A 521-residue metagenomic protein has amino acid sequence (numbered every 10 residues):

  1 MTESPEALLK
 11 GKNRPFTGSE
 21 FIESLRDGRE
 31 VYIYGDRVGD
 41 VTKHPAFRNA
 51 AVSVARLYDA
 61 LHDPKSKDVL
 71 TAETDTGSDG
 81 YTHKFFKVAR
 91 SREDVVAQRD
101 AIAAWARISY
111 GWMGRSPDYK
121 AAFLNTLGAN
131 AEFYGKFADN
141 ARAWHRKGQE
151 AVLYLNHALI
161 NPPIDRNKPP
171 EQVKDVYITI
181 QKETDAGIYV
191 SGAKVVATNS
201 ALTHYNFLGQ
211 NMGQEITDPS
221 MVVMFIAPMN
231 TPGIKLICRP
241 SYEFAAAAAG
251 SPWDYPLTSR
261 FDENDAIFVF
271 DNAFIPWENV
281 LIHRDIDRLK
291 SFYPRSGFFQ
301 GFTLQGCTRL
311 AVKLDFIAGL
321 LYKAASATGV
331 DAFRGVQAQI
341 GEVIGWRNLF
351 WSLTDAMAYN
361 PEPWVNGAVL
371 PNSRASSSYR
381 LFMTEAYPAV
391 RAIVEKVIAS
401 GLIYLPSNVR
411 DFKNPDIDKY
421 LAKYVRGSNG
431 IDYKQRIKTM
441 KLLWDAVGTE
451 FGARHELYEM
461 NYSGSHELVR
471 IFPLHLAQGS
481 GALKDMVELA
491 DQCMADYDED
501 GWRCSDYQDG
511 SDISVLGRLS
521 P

Functional and structural regions predicted by a protein language model:
E3-A60: N-terminal-proximal low-complexity accessory segments that begin disordered and transition into the first
D36-A103, V365, Y458-S463, F472: N-terminal low-complexity or amphipathic/hydrophobic leaders
R48, V52, R146-Q149, V312-D315 (+3 more regions): Generic structural signal for well-ordered, non-transmembrane alpha-helical segments in soluble/cytosolic regions
A72-H204, Q210-F225, N230-K235: Glycine-rich flavin
N161-G306, H475-P521: FAD-binding core of flavoproteins
Q305-P363: Extended amphipathic alpha-helical segments enriched in small hydrophobics
Q337-G341, V369-S377: Short, charged, amphipathic alpha-helical segments
R374-R518: Alpha-helix capping/hinge segments and adjacent helical runs
